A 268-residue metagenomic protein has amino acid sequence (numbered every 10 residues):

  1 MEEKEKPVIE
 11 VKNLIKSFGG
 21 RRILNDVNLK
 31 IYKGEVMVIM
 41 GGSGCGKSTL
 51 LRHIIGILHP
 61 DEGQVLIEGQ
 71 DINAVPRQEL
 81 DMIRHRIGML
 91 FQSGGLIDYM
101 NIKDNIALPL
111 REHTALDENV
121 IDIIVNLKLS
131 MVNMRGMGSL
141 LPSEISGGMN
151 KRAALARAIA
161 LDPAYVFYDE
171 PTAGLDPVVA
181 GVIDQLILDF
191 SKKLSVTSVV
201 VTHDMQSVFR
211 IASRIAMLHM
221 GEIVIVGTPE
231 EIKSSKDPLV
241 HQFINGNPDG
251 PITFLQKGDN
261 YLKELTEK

Functional and structural regions predicted by a protein language model:
I55: Helix-to-loop junction immediately C-terminal to a conserved catalytic motif
Q70-D71, E118-G136: Conserved ABC ATPase "signature" region
L141-I145, M149: Conserved ABC ATPase signature
A160-A164: A short, proline-enriched helix->beta-strand linker immediately N-terminal to the Walker B motif in ABC-type P-loop
V166-D169: Catalytic Walker B motif of ABC-type/P-loop ATPase nucleotide-binding domains
N245-K268: ABC ATPase nucleotide-binding domains
